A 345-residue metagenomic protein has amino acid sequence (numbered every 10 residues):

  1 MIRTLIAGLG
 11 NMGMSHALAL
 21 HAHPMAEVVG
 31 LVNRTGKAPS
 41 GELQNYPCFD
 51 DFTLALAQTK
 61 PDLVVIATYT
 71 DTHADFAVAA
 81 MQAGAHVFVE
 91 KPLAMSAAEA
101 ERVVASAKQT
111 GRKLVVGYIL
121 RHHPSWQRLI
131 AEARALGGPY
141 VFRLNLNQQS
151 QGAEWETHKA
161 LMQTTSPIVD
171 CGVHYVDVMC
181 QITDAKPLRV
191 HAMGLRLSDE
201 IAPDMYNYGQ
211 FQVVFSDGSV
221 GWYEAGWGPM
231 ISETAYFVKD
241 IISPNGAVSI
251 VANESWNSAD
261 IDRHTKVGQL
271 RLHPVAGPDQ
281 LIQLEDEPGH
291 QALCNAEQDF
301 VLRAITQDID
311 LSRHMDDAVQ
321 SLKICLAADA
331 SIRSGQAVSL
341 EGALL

Functional and structural regions predicted by a protein language model:
M1-L43: N-terminal Rossmann-like dinucleotide-binding module
H16, Y46-S106: Beta-loop-alpha module in the N-terminal Rossmann-like domain of NAD(P)-dependent dehydrogenases, especially those
A26, L63-V65, S216, D260-I261 (+1 more regions): C-terminal helix-rich "cap/oligomerization" subdomain common to oxidoreductases
V89-E90, L114-V116, I250: Hydrophobic residues in well-ordered beta-strands that form the structural core
R102-I119, G137-L144: Rossmann-fold dehydrogenase core element
I119, F215, V238-D316: C-terminal glycine/acidic-rich active-site capping loop/insertion
L120-P203, G335: Predominantly a Rossmann-like dinucleotide-binding segment in NAD(P)-dependent oxidoreductases
V176-A259, N295-I305, L345: Contiguous beta-strand/loop segments that form the cofactor/metal-binding neighborhood of enzyme cores
